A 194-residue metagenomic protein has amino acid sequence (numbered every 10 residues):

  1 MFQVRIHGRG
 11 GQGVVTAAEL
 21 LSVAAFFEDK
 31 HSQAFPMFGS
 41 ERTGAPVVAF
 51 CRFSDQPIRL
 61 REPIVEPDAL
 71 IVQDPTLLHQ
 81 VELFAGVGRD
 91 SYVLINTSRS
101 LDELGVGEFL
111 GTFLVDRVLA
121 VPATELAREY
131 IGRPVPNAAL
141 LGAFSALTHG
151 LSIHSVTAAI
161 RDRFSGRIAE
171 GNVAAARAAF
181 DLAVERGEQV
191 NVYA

Functional and structural regions predicted by a protein language model:
M1-A194: Active-site cofactor/cluster-binding pocket
